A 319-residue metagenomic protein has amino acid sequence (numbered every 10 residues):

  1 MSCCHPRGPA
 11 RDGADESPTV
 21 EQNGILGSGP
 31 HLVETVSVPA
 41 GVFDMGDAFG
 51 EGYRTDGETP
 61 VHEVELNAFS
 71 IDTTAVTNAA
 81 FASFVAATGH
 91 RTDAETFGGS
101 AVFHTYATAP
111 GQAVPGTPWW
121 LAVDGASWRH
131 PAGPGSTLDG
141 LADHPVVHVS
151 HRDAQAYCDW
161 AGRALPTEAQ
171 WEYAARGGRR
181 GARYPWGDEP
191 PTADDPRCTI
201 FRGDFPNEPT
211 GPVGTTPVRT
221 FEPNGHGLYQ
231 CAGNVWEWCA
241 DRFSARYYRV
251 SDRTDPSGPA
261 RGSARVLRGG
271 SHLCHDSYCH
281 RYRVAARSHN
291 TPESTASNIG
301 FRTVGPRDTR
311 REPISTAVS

Functional and structural regions predicted by a protein language model:
M1-G135, R152, G177-R180, T291-P292 (+1 more regions): Short, compositionally biased
V38, D44, A48-F49, R91 (+3 more regions): Functional-site microenvironments in short loops/helix caps that host divalent-cation chemistry
R287: Short basic/aromatic-enriched segments
